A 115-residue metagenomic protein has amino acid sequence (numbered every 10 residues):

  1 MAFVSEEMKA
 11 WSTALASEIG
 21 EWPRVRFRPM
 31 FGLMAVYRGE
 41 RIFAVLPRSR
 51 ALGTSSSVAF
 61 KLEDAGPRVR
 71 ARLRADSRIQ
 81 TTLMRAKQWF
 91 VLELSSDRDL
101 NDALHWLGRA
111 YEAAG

Functional and structural regions predicted by a protein language model:
M1, E21, F27-P29, I79-Q80 (+1 more regions): Alpha-helical interaction segments
M1-F3, E7, Y111-G115: Intrinsically disordered terminal and processing segments
S5, S12, S17, S49 (+3 more regions): Generic serine detector
S5-I42: N-terminal first-folded block
I19, G39, V45, D97-R98 (+1 more regions): Amphipathic alpha-helical interaction segments
P29-R85: Short, conserved beta-strand/beta-arch hydrophobic-aromatic motifs that form part of recognition grooves or interface
L62-G115: Short, structured beta-strand-loop surface elements
